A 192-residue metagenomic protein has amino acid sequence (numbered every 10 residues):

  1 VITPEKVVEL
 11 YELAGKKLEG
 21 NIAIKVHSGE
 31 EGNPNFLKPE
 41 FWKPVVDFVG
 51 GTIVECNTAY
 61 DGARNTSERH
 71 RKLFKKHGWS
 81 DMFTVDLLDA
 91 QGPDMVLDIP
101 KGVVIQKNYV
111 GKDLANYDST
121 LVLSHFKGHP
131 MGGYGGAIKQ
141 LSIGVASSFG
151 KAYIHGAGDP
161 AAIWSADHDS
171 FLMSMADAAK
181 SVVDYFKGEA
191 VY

Functional and structural regions predicted by a protein language model:
V1-P44, F48, T52-Y192: Extended, low-polarity segments enriched in aliphatic/aromatic residues
